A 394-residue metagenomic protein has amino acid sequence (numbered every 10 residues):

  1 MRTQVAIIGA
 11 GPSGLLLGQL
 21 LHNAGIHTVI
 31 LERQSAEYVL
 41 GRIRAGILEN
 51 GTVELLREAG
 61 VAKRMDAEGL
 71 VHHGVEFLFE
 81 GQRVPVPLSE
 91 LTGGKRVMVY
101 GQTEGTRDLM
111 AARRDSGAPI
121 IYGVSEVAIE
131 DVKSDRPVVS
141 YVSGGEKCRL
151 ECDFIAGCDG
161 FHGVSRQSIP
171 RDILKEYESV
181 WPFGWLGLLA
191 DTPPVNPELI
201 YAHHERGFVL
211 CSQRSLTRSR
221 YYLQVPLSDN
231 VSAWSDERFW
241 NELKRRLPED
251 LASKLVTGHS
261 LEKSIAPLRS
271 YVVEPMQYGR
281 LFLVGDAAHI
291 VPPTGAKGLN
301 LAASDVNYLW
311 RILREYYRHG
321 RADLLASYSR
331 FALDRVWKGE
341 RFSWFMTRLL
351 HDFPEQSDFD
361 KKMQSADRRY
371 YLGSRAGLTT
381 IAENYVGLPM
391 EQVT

Functional and structural regions predicted by a protein language model:
R2-V5: Extreme N-terminal starter segment of soluble prokaryotic enzymes
I8-N23, L109, S264-F345: Conserved mid-domain beta->alpha element of the FAD-binding
H22-I43: Glycine-rich FAD pyrophosphate-binding loop
I30-L31, G157, A202, V284: Generic enzyme active-site microenvironment
Y38, D159-G160, V291: Glycine-rich, N-terminal phosphate-binding loop of Rossmann-like dinucleotide-binding domains
G41-A45, E49-S116, E130-K133: Active-site-adjacent segment of FAD-dependent monooxygenases/related oxidoreductases
A111, A118, Y122-A128, V132-S264 (+1 more regions): Conserved FAD-binding catalytic core of PHBH/FMO-like flavoproteins
S253, A296, R311-T394: C-terminal helical "tail/cap" subdomain of flavin- and related membrane-associated enzymes
